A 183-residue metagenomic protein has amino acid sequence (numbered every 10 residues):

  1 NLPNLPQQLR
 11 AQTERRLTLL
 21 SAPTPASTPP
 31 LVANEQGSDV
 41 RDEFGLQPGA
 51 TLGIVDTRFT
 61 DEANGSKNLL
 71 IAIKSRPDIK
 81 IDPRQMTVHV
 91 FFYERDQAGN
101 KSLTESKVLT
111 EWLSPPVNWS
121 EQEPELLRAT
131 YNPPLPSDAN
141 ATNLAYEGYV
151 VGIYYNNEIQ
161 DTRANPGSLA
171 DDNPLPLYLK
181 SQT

Functional and structural regions predicted by a protein language model:
N1-A33, S38: Alpha-helical protein-protein interaction scaffolds
N1-Q8, R95-Q97, L103-S106, S120-L126 (+1 more regions): Compact, basic/aliphatic-enriched, mixed alpha/beta core segments that act as assembly/interaction modules in small
P30-D61: Short, compositionally biased P/S/T/A/G/V-rich stretches that sit at domain boundaries
I54-H89, L126-R128: Contiguous beta-strand segments within globular domains
K67-N68, S75, V88-D96, W112-P116 (+1 more regions): Lumenal/extracellular ectodomains and adaptor appendage modules of the eukaryotic vesicle/secretory system
I71-I79, V90-D96, P133-S137, Y155-N157: Beta-strand elements of well-folded, non-transmembrane domains
R84-P115, G148-Y155: Extended low-complexity, serine/threonine- and proline-enriched intrinsically disordered segments
P116-T130, L135-T183: Acidic, serine/threonine- and proline-rich intrinsically disordered appendage/tail regions
